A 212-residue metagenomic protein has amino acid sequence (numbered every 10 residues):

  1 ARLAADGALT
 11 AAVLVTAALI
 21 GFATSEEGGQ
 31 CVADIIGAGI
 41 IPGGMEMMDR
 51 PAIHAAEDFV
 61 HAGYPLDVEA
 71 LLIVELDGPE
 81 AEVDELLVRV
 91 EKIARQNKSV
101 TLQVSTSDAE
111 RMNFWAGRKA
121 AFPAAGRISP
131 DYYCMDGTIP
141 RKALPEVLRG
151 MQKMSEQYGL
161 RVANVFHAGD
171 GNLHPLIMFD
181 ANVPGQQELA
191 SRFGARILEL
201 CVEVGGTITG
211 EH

Functional and structural regions predicted by a protein language model:
A1-E211: Noncatalytic alpha-helical scaffold of FAD-dependent oxidoreductases
